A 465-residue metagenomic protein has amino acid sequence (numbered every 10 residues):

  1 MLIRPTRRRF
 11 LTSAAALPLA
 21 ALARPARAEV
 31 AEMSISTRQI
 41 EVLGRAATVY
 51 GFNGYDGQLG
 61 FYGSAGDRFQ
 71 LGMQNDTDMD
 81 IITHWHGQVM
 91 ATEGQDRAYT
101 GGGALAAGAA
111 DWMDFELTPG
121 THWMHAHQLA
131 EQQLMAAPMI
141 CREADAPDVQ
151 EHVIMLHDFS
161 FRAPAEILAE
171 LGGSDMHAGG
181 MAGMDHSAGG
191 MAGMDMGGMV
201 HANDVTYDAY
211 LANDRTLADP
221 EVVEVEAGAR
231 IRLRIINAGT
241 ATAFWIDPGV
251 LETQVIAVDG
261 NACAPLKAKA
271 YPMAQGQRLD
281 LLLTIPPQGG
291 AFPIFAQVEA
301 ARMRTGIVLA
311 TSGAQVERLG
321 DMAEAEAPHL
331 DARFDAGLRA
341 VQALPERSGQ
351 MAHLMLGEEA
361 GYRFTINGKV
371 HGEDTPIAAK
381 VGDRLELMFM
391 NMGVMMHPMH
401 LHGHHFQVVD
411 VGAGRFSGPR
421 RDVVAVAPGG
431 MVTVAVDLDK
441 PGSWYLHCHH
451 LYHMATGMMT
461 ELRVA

Functional and structural regions predicted by a protein language model:
M1-A21: N-terminal secretory signal peptides and thylakoid transit peptides that target proteins across membranes
A21-V49: C-terminal segment of N-terminal export signals and the immediately downstream linker at the start of the mature
V30-E32, Q133-G173, C263-M396, D439-S443 (+1 more regions): Extended terminal and domain-junction accessory segments
M33, L71, T83, A126 (+6 more regions): Divalent metal-coordination and catalytic microenvironments
L43-G63, L211-V223, G361-V381: N-terminal edge beta-strand
D56, F61-Y62, G87-P119, L217-V223 (+3 more regions): Extracytoplasmic beta-sandwich strand-turn segments characteristic of Greek-key/jelly-roll folds
M73-T77, N237, F389-G393: Asparagine-centered strand-capping/turn motif at beta-strand->loop junctions
L156-A227, I236: Acidic-aromatic/histidine active-site loop/patch
